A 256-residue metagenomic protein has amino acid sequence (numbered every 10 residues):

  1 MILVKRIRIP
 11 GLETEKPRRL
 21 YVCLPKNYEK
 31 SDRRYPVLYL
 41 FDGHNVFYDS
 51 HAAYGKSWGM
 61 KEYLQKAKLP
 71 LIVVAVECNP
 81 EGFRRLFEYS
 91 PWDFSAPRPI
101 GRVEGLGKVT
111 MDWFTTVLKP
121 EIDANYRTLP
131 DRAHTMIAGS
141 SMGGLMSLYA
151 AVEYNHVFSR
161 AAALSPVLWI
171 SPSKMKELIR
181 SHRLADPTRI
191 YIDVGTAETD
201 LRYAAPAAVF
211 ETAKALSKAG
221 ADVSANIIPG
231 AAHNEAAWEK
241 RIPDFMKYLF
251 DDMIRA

Functional and structural regions predicted by a protein language model:
M1-A256: Non-catalytic cap/lid and distal C-terminal segments of serine-dependent acyl enzymes
